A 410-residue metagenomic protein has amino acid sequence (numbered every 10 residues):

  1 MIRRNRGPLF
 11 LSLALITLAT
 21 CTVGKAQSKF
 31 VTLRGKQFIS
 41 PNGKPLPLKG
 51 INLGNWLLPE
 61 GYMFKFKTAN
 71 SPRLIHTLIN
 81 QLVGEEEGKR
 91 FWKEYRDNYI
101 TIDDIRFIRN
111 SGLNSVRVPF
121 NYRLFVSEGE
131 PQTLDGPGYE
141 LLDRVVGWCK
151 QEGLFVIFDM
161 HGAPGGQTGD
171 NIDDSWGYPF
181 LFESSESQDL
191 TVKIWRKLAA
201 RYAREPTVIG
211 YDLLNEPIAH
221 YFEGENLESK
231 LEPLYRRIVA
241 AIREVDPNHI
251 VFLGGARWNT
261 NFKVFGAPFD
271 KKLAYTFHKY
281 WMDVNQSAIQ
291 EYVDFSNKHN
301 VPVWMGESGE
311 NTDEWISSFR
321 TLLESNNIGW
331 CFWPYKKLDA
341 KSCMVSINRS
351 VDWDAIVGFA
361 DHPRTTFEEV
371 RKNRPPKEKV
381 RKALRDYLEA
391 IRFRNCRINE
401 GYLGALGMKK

Functional and structural regions predicted by a protein language model:
M1-Q27: Bacterial Sec-dependent N-terminal signal peptides
I2-R4, P41-N42, R320-E324: A general structural signal for short secondary-structure junctions and capping/turn motifs
I16-L18, K150, K298: Residue-level detector of alpha-helix boundary/anchor positions
Q27-T32, R392: Short small/polar-residue motifs
F30-V31, D189-K337, S342-A360: Extracellular glycoside hydrolase catalytic/binding regions
L33-G35, I39-L48, N52-I250, G255-K263: Active-site mouth of glycoside hydrolases
L322, N326-C331, K336-K410: Extended, alpha-helix-rich binding/interface surfaces that flank or overlap catalytic cores and mediate recognition
